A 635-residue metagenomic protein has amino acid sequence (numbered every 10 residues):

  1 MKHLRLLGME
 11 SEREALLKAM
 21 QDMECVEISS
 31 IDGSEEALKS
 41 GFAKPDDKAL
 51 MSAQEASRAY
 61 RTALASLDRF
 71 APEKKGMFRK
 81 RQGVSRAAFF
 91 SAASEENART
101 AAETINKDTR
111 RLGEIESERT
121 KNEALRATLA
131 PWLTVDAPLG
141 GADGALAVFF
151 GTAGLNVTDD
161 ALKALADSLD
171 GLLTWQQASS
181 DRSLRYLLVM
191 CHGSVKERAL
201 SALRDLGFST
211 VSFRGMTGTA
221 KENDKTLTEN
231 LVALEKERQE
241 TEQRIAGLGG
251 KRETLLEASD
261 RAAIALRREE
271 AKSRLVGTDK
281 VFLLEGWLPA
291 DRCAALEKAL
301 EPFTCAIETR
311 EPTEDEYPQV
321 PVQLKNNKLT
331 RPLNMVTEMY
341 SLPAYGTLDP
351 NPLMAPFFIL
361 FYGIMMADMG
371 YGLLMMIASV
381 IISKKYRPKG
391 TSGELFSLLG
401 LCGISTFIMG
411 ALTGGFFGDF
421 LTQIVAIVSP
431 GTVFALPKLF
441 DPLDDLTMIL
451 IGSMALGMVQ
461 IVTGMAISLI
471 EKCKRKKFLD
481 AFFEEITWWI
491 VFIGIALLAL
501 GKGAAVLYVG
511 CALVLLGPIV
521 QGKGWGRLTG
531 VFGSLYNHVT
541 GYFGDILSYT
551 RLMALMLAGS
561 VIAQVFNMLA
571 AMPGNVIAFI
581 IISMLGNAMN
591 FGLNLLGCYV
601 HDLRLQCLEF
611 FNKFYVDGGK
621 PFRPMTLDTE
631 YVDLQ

Functional and structural regions predicted by a protein language model:
M1-K2, M9-L17, Q21-I28, C293-Q635: Conserved, carboxylate-rich catalytic/transport cores that coordinate ions
M1-M354, I382, K389-S392, F396: Long, charged N-terminal accessory/stalk domains
